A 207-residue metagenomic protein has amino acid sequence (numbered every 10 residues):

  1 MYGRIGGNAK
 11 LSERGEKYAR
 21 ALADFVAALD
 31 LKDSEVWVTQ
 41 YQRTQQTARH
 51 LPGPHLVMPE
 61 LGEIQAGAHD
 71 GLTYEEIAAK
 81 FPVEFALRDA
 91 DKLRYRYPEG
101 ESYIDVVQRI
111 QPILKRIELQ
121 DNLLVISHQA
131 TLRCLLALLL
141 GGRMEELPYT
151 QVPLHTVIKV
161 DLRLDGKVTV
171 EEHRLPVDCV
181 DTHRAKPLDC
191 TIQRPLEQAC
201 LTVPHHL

Functional and structural regions predicted by a protein language model:
M1-A9: Glycine-rich N-terminal loop/short-helix segment of MobA-like nucleotidyltransferase
L11-E16, G100, D105, V160: Conserved AMP-binding/adenylate-forming core of the ANL superfamily
K17-A86, A137-G142, T150-D161, H206-L207: Phosphate-coordination/substrate-recognition cap region in phosphate-metabolizing enzymes
R20-A27, V107, Q111-E118: Generic structural signal for well-ordered alpha-helical scaffold segments
V38-T39, Q108, I126-S127: Short beta-strand scaffold positions
Q45, Q111-V168: Active-site-adjacent alpha-helix immediately C-terminal to a catalytic or transition-state-stabilizing loop
E84-S102, A185-P187, P195-C200: Short glycine/proline- and acidic residue-enriched helix-loop micro-motifs that form flexible lids or anion-recognition
D165-L207: Eukaryotic N-terminal low-complexity, Ser/Thr- and Lys/Arg-rich leader segments that predominantly function as
